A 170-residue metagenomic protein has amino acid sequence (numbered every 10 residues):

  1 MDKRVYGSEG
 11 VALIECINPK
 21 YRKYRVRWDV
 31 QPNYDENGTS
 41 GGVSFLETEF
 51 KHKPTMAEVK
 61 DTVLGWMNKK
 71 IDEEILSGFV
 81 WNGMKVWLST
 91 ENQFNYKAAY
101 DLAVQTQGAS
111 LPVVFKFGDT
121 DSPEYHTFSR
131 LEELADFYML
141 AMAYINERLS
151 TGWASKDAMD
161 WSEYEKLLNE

Functional and structural regions predicted by a protein language model:
D2-E170: A preference for well-ordered globular domain cores that mediate specific macromolecular interactions or catalysis
